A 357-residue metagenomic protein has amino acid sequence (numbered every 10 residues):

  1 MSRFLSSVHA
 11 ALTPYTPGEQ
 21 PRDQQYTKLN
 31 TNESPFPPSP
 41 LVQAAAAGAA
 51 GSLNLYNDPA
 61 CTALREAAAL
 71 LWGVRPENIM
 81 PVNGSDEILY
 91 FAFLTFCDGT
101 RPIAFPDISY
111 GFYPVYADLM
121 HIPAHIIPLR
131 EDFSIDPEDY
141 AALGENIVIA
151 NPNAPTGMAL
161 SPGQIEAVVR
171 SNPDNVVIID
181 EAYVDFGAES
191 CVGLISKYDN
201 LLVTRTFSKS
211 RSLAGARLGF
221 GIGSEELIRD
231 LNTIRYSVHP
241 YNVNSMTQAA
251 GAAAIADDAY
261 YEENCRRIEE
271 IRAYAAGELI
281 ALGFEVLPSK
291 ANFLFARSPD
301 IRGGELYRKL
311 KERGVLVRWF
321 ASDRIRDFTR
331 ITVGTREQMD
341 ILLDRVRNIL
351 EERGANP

Functional and structural regions predicted by a protein language model:
M1-L55, L143: N-terminal "arm"/small-domain region of PLP-dependent enzymes with the aminotransferase-like
A60, N200-I280, F284-L287: PLP-dependent aminotransferase class I/II
T62-P102, M120, D300: Phosphate-binding glycine-rich loop
T95-A150: PLP-dependent aminotransferase-like
S134-L143, P155-V177, E181-L213, E225: Active-site pre-lysine segment of PLP-dependent enzymes
G163, K309-R313, R318, S322-P357: PLP-dependent enzyme catalytic core of the Aspartate aminotransferase-like
I268-E269, A281-R313, T329: Conserved PLP-binding catalytic core of the aspartate aminotransferase-like
